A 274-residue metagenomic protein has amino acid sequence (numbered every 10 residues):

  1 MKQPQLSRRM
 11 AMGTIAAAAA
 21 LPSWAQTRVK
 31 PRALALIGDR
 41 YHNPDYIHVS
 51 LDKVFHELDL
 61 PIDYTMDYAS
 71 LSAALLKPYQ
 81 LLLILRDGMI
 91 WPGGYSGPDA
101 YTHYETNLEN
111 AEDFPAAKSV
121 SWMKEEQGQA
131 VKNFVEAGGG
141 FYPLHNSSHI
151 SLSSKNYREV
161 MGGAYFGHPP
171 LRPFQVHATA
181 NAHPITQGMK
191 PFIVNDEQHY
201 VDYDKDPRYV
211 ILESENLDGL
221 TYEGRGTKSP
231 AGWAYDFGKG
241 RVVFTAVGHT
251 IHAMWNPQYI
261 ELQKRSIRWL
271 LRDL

Functional and structural regions predicted by a protein language model:
P4, R9-Q26: N-terminal export signals
Q26-L81, L85-G88: Aromatic-Pro/Gly-enriched surface loop or interdomain linker that acts as a lid/target-recognition segment
R28-V29, F55, S153-R241: Catalytic beta-strand/loop cores that center a nucleophilic Ser/Cys/Thr and support acyl-enzyme chemistry
V29-P31, H56-E57, A74, T106 (+2 more regions): Extracellular ligand-binding/catalytic regions of CAZymes and related secreted enzymes and adhesion modules
R32-L36, L76-S151, K239: Short alpha-beta junction capping motif
R40-H42, A69-S70, G88-W91, S147-S151 (+2 more regions): Solvent-exposed loop/turn segments at secondary-structure junctions within structured extracellular/periplasmic domains
